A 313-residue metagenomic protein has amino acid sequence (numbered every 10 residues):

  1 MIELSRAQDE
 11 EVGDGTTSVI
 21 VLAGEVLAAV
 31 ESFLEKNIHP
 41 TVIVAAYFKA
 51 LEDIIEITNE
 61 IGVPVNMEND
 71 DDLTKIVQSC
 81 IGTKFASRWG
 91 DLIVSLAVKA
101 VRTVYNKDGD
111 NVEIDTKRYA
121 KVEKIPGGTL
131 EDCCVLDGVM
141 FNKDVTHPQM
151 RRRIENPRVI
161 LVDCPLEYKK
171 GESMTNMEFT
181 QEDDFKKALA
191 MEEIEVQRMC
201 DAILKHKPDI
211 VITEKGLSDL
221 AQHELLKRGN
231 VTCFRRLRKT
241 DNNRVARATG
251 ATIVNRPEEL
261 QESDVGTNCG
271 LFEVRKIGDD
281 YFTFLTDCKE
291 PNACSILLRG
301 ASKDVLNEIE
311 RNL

Functional and structural regions predicted by a protein language model:
M1-L313: Core, soluble structural subunits of large cytosolic macromolecular machines
